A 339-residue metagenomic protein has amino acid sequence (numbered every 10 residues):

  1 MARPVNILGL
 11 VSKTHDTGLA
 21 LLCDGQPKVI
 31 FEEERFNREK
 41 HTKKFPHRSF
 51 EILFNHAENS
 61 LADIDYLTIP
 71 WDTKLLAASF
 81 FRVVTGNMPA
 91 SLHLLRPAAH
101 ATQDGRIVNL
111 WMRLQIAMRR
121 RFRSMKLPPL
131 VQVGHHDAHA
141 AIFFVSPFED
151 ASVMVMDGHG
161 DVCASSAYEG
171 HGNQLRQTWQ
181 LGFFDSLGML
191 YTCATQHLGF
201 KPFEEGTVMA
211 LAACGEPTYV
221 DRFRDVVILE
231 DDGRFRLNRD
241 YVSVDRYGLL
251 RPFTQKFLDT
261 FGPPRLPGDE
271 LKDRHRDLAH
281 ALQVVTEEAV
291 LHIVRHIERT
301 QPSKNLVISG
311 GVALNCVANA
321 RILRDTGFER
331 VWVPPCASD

Functional and structural regions predicted by a protein language model:
M1-D339: Short acidic/glycine-rich loops and adjacent helix/strand connectors that line catalytic pockets where negatively
